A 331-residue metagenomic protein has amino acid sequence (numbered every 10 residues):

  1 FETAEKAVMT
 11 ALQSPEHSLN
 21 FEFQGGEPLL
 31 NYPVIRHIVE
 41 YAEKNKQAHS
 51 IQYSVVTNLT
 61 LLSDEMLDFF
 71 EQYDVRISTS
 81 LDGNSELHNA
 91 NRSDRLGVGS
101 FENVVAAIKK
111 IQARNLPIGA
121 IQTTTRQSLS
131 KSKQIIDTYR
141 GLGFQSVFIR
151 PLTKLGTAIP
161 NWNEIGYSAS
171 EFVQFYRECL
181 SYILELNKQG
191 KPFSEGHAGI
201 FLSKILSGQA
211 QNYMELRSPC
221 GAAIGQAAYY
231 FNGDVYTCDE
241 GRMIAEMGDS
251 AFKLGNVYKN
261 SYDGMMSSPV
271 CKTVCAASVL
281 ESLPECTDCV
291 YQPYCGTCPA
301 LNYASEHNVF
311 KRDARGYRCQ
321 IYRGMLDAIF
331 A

Functional and structural regions predicted by a protein language model:
F1-M9, P28-L87, D94-A106, K110 (+1 more regions): Canonical radical SAM enzyme core domain
H17-N20, Q47-I51, Q112-G119: Short, surface-exposed connector motifs at secondary-structure boundaries
N20-Q24, S54-N58, S78-D82, G119-T123 (+2 more regions): A cross-family glycoside hydrolase active-site/sugar-binding cleft signature
A90-E102, K109, A113-A223, A228 (+2 more regions): Radical SAM enzyme [4Fe-4S]-AdoMet core and its adjacent flexible, acidic and glycine-rich loops/tails across
R242-A331: Flexible mid-to-C-terminal extensions adjoining Fe-S/redox cofactors in radical SAM and related proteins
